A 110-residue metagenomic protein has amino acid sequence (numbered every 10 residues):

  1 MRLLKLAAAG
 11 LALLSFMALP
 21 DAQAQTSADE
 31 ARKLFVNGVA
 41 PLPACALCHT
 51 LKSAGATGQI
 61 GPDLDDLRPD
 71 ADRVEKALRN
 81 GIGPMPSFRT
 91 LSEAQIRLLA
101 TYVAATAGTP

Functional and structural regions predicted by a protein language model:
M1-K5: Positively charged n-region of N-terminal signal peptides that target proteins for export
A8-M17: Bacterial N-terminal signal peptides
L19-V39: Electrostatic cytochrome c docking/interface patches
T26-D29, G55, P69, A94: Residues at secondary-structure transition points
E30-L34, R73, A77, A94 (+1 more regions): Extracytoplasmic/secreted proteins, especially bacterial periplasmic and envelope-associated proteins
V36-A40, A46-I82, T90: Gly/Gly-Pro-rich "capping" loops immediately C-terminal to redox-active cysteine motifs in periplasmic/lumenal
R89-P110: C-terminal capping alpha-helices of c-type cytochrome domains
